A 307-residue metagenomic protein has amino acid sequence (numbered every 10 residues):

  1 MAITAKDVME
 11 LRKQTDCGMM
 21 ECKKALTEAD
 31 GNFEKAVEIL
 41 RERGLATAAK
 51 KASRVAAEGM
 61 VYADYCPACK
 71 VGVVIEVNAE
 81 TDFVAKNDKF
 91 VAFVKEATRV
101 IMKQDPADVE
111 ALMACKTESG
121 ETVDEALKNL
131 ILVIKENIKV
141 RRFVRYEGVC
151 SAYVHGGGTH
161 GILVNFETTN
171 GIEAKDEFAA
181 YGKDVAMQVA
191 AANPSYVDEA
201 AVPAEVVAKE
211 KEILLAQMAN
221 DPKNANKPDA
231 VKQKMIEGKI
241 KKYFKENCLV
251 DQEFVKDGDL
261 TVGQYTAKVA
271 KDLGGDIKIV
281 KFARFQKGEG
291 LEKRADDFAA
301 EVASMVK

Functional and structural regions predicted by a protein language model:
A2-K307: N-terminal assembly/interaction segments in proteins that build large macromolecular machines
